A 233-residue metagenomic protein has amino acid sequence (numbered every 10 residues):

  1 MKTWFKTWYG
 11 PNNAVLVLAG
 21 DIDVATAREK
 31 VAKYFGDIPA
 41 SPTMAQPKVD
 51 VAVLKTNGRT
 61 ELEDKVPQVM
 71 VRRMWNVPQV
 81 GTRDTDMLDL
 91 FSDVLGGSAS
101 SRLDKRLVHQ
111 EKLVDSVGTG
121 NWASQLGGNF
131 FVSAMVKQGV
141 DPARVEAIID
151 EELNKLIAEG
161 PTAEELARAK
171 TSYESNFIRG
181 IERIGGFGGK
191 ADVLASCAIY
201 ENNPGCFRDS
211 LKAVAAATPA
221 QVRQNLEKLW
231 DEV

Functional and structural regions predicted by a protein language model:
K2, A45, K55-T60, N76 (+2 more regions): Glycine-rich, charged/polar anion/phosphate-binding loops that engage phosphate groups from diverse ligands
T3-T7: A conserved hydrophobic secondary-structure block that centers on an alpha-helix together with its immediately flanking
P11-A19, Q68-Q79, K105-A216, V233: M16 family metallopeptidases and their MPP-like homologs
V15-Q79, T171, G180: An aromatic/glycine/proline-enriched structural segment found at the starts of mature extracellular/organellar domains
V24-R28, R83, V140-R144: Short, conserved charged micro-motifs
R73, R83-L95, D104-K105: Active/ligand-binding-proximal structured segments within catalytic/core domains that scaffold catalytic residues
Q221-V233: Bilobed periplasmic-binding protein-like "clamshell/Venus-flytrap" ligand-binding domains
